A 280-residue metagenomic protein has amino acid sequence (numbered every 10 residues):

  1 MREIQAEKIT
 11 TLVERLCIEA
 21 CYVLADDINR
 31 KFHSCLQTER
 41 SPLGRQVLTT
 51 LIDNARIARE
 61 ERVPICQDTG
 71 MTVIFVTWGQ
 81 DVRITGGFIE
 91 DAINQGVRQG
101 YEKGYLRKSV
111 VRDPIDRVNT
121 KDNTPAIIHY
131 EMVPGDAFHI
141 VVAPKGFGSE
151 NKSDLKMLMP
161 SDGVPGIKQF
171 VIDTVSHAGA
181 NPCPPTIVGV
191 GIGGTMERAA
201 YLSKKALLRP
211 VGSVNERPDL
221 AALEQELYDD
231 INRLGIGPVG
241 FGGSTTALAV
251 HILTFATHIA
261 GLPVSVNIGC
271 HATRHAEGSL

Functional and structural regions predicted by a protein language model:
M1-L280: Non-transmembrane, aqueous-exposed alpha-helical and coiled segments at domain scale
